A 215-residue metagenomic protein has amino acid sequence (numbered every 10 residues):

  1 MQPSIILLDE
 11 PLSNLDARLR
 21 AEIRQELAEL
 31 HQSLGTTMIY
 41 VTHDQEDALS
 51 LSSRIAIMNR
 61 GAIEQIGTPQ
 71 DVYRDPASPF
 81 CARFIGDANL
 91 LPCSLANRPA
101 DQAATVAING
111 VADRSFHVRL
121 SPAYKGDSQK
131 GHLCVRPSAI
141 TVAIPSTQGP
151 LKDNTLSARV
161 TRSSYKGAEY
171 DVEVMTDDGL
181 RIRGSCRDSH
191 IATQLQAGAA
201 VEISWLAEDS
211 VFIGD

Functional and structural regions predicted by a protein language model:
M1-R83: ABC ATPase nucleotide-binding domains
Q70, S94-A96, S138, R159-T161 (+1 more regions): Conserved positions in beta-strands of structured domains
D75-A96, T105, C134: C-terminal boundary and immediately downstream tail of ABC-type ATPase nucleotide-binding domains
S78, D87-P92, P137, T155-V160 (+1 more regions): Conserved beta-strand residues within beta-sheet cores
N89, P99, T141, R162-S164 (+1 more regions): A generic structural motif
Q102-T105, G167-E173: Short aromatic-glycine-enriched beta-strand elements
A103-T105, N109-S163, S189-D215: Glycine/charge-rich catalytic "coupling/switch" loops of P-loop NTPases
G184-S185: Canonical phosphoinositide-binding patch of PH/PH-like domains
